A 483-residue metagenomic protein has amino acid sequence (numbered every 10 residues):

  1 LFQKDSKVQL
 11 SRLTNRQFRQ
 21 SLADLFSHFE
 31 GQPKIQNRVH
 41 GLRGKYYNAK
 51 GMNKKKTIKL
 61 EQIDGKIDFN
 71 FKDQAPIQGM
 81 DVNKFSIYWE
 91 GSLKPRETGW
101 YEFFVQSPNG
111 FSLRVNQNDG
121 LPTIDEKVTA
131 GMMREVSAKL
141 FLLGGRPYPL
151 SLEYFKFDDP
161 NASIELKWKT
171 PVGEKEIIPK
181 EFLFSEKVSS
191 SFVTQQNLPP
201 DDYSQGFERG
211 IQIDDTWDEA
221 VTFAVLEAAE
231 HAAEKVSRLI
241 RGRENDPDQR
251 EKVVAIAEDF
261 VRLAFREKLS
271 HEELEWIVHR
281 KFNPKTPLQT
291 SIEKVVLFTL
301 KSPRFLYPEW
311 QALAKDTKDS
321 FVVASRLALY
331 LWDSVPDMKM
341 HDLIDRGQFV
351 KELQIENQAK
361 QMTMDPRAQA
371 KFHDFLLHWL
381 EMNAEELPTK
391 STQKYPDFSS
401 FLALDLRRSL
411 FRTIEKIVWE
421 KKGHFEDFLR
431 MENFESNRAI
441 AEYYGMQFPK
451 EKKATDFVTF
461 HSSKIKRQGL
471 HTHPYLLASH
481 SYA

Functional and structural regions predicted by a protein language model:
L1-Q36, K187-L239, L263, E267-S270 (+3 more regions): Aromatic- and Gly/Pro-enriched helix-to-coil junctions and flexible linker segments
S6-Q9, T14, F18-S21, F85 (+20 more regions): Stable alpha-helical elements in mature extracytoplasmic
D24, P33-I35, R114-N118, I124-E126 (+7 more regions): Short, solvent-exposed loop/turn and secondary-structure capping segments
E30, G51-K66, V335-P336, L380-T389: Proline-centered turn/helix-capping motifs that create local helix->coil transitions or kinks
K34-D201: Acidic/polar, compositionally biased interaction segments
W100-E102, N109-G110, R243-V295, P303: A conserved hydrophobic secondary-structure block that centers on an alpha-helix together with its immediately flanking
W310-Q311, K315-A483: Long, His/Glu/Asp-enriched segments that create or flank divalent metal/ion-associated functional microenvironments
